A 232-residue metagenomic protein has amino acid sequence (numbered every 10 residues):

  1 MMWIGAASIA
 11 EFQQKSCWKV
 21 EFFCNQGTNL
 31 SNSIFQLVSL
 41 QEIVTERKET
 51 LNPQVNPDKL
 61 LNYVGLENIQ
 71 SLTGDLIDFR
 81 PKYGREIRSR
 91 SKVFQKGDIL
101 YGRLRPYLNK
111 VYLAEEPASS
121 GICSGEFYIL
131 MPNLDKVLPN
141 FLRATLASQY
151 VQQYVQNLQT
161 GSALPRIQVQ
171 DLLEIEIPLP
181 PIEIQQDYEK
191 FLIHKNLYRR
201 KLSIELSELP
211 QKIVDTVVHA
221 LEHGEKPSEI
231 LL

Functional and structural regions predicted by a protein language model:
M1-P53, E174, L179-L232: Non-catalytic DNA-recognition/assembly elements of restriction-modification systems
S39-P53, E67-K96: Sequence-specific dsDNA recognition surfaces
Q54-N62, F79, K92-F94, L113-G125: Short, surface-exposed loop/turn microsegments at beta-strand edges and helix-strand junctions
R90, L100-A147: A short beta-sheet element
Y107, G121-Y128, T160-Q186: A short glycine-rich beta-alpha junction/loop motif
N140-S162: Short, positively charged
